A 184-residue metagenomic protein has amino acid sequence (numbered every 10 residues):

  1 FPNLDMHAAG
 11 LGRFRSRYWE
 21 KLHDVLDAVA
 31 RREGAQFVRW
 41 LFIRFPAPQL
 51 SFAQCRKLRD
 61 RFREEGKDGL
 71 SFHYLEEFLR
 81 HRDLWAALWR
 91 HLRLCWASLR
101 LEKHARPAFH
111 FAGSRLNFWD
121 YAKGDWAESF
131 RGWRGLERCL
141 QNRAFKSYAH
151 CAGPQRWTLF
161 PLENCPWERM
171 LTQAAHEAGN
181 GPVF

Functional and structural regions predicted by a protein language model:
F1-F184: Catalytic-core helical/loop segments in enzymes performing group transfer/polymerization on anionic/lipid-linked
